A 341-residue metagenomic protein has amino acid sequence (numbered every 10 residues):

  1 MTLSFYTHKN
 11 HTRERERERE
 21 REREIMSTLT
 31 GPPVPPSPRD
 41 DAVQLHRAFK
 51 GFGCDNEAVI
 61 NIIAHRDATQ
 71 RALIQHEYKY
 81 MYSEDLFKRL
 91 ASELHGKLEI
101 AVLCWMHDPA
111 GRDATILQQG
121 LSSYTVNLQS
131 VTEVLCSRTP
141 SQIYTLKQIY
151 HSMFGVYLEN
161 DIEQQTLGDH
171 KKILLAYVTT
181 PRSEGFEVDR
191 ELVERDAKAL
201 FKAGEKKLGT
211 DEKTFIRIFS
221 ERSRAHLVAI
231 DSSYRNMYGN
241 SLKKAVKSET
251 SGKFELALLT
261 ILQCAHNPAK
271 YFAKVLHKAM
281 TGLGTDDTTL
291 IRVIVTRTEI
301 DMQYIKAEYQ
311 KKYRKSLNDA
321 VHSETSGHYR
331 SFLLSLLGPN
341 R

Functional and structural regions predicted by a protein language model:
T2-R23: Intrinsically disordered, low-complexity terminal segments enriched in Ser/Thr
E22-R341: Structural signature for extended repeat/solenoid scaffolds and their inter-repeat hinge/linker regions, spanning
